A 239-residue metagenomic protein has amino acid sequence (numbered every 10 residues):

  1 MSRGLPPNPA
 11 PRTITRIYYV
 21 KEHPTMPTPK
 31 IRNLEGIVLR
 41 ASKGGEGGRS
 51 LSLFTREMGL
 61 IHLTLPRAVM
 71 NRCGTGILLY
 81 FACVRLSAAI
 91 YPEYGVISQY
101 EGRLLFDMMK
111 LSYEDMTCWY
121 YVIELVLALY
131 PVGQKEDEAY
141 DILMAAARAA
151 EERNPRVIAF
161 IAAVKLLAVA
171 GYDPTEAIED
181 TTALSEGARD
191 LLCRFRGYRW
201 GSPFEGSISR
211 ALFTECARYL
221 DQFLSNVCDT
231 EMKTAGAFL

Functional and structural regions predicted by a protein language model:
M1-T25: N-terminal amphipathic/basic-hydrophobic helices that include classical n-h-c signal peptides and signal-anchor
Y18-R49, F54-L239: Non-catalytic alpha-helical scaffolds and adjoining flexible linkers that form interface surfaces for assembly
